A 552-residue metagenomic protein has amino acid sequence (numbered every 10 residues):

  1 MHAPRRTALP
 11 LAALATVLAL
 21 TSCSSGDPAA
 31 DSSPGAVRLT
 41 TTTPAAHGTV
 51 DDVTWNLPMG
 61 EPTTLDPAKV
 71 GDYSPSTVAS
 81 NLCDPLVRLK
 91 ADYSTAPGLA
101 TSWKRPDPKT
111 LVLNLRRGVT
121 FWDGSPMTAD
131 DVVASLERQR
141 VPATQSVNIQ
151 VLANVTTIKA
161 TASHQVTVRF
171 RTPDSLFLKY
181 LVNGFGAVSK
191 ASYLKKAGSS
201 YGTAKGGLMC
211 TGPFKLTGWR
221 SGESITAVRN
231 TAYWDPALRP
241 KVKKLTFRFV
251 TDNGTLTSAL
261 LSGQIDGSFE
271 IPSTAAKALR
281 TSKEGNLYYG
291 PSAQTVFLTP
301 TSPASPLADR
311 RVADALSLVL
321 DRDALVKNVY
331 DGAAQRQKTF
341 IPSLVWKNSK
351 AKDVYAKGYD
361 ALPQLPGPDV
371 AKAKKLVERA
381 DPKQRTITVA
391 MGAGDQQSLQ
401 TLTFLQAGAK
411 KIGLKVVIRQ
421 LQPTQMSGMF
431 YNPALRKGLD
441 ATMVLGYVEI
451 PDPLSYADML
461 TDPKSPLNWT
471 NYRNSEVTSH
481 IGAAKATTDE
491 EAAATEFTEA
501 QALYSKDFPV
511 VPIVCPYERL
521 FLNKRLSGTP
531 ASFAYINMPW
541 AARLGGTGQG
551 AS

Functional and structural regions predicted by a protein language model:
A46, V417-Q420, T424-M426, S455-K524 (+1 more regions): Extracytoplasmic/peripheral linker and loop segments enriched in polar/acidic and small residues with frequent Thr/Pro
N56-P106, E137, M209: N-terminal lobe/hinge region of extracytoplasmic solute-binding protein
K104-P106, I149-L194, G218: Surface-exposed binding/hinge segments that line and control ligand-binding clefts or catalytic entry sites
N183-P240: Gly/Pro-rich hinge or "lid" segments in bacterial periplasmic/extracellular proteins
S221, K374-G446, E518: Ligand/substrate-recognition segments at binding pockets and active sites
A232-A278: Ligand-site clamp/hinge motif
R310-A407, G548-A551: Append "and occasionally in soluble cytosolic enzymes with long acidic Gly/Pro-rich linkers
L520-S552: Long beta-strand-rich cores associated with HINT superfamily self-processing modules
